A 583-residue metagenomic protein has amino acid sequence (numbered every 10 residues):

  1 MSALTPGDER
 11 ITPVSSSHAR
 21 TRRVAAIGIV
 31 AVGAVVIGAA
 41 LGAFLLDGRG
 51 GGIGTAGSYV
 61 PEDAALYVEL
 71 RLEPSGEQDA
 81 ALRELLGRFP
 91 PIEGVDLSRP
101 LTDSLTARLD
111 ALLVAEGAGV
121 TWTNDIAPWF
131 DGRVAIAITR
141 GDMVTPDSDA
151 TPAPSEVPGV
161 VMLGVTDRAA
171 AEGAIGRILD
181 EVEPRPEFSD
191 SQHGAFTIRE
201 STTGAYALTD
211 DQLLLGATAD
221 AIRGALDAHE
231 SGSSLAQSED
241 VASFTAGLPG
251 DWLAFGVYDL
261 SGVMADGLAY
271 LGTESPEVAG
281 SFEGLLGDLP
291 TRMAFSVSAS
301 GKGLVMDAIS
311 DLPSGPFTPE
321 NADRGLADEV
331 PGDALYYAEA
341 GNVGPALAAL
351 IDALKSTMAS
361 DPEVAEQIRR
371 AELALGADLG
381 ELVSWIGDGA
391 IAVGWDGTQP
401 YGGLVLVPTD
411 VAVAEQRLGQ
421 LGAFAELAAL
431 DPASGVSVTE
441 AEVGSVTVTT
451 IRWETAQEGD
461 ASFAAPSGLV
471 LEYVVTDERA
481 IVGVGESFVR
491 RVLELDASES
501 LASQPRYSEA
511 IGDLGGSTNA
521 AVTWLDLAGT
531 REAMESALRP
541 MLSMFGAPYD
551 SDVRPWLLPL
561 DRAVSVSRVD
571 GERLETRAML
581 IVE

Functional and structural regions predicted by a protein language model:
M1-R22: Terminal targeting segments of Actinobacterial cell-envelope proteins
H18-P158, L163-F196, A242-P290, A299-P400 (+3 more regions): Structural boundary/hinge residues at secondary-structure and domain interfaces
S75, V165-A169, A217-I222, P408-A412 (+1 more regions): Helix N-cap motif at beta-to-alpha junctions
E187-S191, G204-L208, F295-V297, S437-E442 (+2 more regions): Short, exposed beta-strand/loop patches in secreted or surface proteins that constitute
T197, Q212-L214, K302-M306, P400-G402 (+2 more regions): Hydrophobic residues embedded in beta-strands of well-ordered beta-sheets
R199-G267, S462-F545: A conserved glycine-rich beta-strand in the N-terminal activation segment of trypsin-fold
E442-G468: Flexible, glycine/threonine-enriched loop-and-boundary segments that flank and lead into catalytic domains of large
D513-G516, A520-E583: Extended terminal
